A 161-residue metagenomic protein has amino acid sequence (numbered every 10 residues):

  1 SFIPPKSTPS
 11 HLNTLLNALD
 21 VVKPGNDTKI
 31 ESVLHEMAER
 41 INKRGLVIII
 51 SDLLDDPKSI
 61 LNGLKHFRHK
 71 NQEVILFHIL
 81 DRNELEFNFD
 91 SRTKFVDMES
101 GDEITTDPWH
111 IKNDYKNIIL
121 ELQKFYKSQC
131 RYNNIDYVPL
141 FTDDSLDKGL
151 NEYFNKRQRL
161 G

Functional and structural regions predicted by a protein language model:
S1-P5, V47-I49: Von Willebrand factor
P4-S7, H11, G25, I118: A generic short alpha-helical patch detector that favors 3-5-residue windows in or near N-terminal regions
H11-I48, P57-S59, L80-D81: Von Willebrand factor
E39-G45, P57-G161: Von Willebrand factor type A / integrin I
L53: Active-site metal-binding loops of divalent metal-dependent hydrolases
